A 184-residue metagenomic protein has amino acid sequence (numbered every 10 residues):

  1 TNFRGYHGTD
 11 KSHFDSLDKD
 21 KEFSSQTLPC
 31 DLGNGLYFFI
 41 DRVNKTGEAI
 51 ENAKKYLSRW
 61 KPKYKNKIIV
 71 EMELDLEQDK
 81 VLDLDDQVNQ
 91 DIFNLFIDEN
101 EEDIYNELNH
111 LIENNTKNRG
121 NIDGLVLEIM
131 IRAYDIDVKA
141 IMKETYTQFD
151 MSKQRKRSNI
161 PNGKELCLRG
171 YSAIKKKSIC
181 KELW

Functional and structural regions predicted by a protein language model:
T1-L32: ADP-ribose/NAD+-binding catalytic cleft of ART/PARP-like enzymes
N2, G8, D18-K19, N66-W184: Active-site and NAD+-binding cores of ADP-ribose-processing enzymes
G5-T9, T46-A49, A53, M72: Small-side-chain structural scaffolding
K11-S12, N44-K45, E77: Short, solvent-exposed loop/turn segments at secondary-structure junctions
D15, G47-A49, L82: Short helix/loop capping segments that flank catalytic or ligand/cofactor-binding pockets
S25-L57: Extended catalytic/binding region for NAD+/ADP-ribose chemistry, centered on the ART fold
W60-K65: Arginine/glycine-rich "motif VI" loop of SF2 helicases in the C-terminal RecA-like domain
